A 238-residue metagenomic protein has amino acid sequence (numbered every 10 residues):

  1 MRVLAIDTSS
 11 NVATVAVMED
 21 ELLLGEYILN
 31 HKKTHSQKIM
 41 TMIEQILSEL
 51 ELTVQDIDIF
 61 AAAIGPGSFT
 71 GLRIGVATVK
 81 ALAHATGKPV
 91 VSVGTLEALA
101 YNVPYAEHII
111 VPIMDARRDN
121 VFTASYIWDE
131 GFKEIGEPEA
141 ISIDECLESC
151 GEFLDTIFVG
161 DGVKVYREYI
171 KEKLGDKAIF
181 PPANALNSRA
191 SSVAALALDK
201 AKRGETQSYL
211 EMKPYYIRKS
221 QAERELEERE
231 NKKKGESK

Functional and structural regions predicted by a protein language model:
M1-I64: N-terminal beta-alpha supersecondary unit
L22, T34, P89-N187, Y216 (+1 more regions): Surface "functional belts" at beta-alpha junctions
N30-K38, F69, R73, A77 (+3 more regions): Residues at secondary-structure transition points
I46-L50, A85, V103, A190-A201: Stable alpha-helical structural segments in soluble proteins, enriched in small hydrophobic residues
S48-Q55, A83-V93, E205: Phosphate-handling active-site elements
A61-T95: DPxDG-like acidic metal-binding loop motif
P181-K238: Acyltransferase
